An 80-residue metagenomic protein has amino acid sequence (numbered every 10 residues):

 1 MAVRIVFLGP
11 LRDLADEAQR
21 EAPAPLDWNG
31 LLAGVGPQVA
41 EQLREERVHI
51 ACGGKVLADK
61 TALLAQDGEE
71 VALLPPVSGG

Functional and structural regions predicted by a protein language model:
M1-G79: Ubiquitin-like/PB1-type beta-grasp interaction modules and other compact soluble beta-rich domains
